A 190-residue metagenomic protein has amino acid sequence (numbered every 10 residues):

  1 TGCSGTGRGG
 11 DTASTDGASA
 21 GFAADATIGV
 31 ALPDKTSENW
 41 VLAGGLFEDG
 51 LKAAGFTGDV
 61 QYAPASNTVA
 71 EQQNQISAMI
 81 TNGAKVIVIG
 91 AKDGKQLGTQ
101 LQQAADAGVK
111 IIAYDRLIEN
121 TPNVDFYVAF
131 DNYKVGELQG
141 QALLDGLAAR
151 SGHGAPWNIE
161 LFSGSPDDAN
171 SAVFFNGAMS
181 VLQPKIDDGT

Functional and structural regions predicted by a protein language model:
C3-T190: A residue-level marker of the well-folded mature domains of exported/periplasmic proteins
